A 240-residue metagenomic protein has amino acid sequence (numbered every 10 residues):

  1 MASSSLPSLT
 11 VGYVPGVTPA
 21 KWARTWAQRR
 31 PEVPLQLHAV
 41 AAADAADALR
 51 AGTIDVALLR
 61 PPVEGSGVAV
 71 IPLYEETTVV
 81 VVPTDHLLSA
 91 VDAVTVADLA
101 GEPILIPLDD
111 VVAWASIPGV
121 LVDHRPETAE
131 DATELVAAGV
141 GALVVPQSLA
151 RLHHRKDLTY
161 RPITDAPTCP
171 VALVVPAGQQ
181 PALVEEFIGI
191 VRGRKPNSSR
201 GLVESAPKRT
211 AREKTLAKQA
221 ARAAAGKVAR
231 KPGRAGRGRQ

Functional and structural regions predicted by a protein language model:
M1-D47: N-terminal winged-helix
S4, S8-V14, A57, V81 (+2 more regions): Short, well-ordered beta-strand segments
P19, D92-R125, P181-L183: Secondary-structure junction motif
K21, I163-K214, K218: A late-sequence structural motif
T25, A43-T78, L158-R161: Short beta-strand-centered segments that line the small-molecule binding cleft or hinge of alpha/beta clamshell
P34-A41, P107, G119-D131: Short beta-strand-to-loop elements that line the ligand-binding cleft of bilobed periplasmic-binding protein-like
D47-R50, L59-S66, A129-L158: A ligand-binding cleft/hinge motif common to bilobed small-molecule-binding domains
V70-T78, V82-P103: Flexible hinge/capping segments at coil-to-helix
